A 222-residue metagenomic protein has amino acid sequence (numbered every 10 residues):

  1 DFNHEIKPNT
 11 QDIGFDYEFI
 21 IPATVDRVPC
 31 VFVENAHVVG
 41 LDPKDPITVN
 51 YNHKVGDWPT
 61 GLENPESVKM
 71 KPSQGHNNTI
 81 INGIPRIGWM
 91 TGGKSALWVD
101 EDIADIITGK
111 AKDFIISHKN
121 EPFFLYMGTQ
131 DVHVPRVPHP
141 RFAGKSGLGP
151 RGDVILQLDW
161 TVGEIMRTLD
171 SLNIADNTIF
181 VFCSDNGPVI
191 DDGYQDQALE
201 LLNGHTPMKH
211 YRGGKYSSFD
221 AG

Functional and structural regions predicted by a protein language model:
D1-G93, K209-R212: Catalytic-site neighborhoods of secreted/periplasmic enzymes that process anionic sulfate/phosphate groups
F2-I13, V134-V154, R167, S171-G222: Histidine-centered active-site microenvironments of extracellular/periplasmic hydrolases and transferases
T10, G14, D102, I106 (+5 more regions): Extracytoplasmic/secreted proteins, especially bacterial periplasmic and envelope-associated proteins
Y17, P122-F123, N177-I179: Proline-centered loop/turn at the N-terminus of a beta-strand
I21, F114-H118, Q130, K145 (+2 more regions): Structured segments of extracytoplasmic/periplasmic soluble domains in secreted or envelope-associated proteins
V28-P29, E34-H37, G109-V154, V189 (+1 more regions): Active-site His/acidic residue clusters
E66-V137: Anion-binding catalytic surfaces of enzymes that hydrolyze or transfer phosphate/sulfate esters
A111, M127, V162, F180 (+1 more regions): Conserved hydrophobic/aromatic pocket- or pore-lining residues that grip, position, or stack substrates in active sites
